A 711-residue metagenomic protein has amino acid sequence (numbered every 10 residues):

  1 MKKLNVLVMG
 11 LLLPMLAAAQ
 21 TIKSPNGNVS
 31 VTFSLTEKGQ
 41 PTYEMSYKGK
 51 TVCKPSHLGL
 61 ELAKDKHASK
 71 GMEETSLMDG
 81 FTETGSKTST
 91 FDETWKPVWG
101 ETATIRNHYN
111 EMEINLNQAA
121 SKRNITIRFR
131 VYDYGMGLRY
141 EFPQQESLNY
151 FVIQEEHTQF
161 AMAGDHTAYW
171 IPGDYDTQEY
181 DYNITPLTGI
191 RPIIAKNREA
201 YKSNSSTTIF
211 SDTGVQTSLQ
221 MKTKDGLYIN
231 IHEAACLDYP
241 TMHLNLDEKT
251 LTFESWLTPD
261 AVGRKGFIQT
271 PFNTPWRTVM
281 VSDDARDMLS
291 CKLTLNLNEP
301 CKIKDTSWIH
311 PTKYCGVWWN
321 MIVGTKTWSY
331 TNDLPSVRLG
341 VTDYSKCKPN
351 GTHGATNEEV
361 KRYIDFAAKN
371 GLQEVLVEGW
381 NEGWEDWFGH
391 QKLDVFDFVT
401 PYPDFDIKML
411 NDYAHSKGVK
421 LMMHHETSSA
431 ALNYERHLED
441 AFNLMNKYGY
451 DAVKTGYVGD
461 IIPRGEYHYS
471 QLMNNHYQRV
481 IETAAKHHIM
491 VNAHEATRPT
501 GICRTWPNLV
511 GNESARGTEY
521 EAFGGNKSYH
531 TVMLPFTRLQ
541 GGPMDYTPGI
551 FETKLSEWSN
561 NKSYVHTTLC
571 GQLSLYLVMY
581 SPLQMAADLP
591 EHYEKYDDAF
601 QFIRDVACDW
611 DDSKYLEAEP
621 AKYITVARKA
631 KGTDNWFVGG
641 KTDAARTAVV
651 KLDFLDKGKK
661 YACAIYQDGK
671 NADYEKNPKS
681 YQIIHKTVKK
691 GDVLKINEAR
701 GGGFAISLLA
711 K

Functional and structural regions predicted by a protein language model:
M1-T21: Bacterial Sec-dependent N-terminal signal peptides
T21-K304: N-terminal accessory beta-strand-rich subdomains and adjacent acidic, glycine-rich linkers that precede catalytic cores
Q269-R362, N370, E374: An acidic-aromatic substrate-binding cleft motif
E359-W380, K447-D451: Catalytic domains of carbohydrate-active enzymes, especially glycoside hydrolases
E378-T568: Aromatic- and carboxylate-enriched substrate-binding clefts and catalytic-loop regions of carbohydrate-active enzymes
C570-E617: Catalytic cores of secreted or luminal carbohydrate-active enzymes
P620-A662, F704-A705: Carbohydrate-binding surface patches
H685-K711: C-terminal beta-strand-rich structural cap/linker in extracellular carbohydrate-active enzymes
